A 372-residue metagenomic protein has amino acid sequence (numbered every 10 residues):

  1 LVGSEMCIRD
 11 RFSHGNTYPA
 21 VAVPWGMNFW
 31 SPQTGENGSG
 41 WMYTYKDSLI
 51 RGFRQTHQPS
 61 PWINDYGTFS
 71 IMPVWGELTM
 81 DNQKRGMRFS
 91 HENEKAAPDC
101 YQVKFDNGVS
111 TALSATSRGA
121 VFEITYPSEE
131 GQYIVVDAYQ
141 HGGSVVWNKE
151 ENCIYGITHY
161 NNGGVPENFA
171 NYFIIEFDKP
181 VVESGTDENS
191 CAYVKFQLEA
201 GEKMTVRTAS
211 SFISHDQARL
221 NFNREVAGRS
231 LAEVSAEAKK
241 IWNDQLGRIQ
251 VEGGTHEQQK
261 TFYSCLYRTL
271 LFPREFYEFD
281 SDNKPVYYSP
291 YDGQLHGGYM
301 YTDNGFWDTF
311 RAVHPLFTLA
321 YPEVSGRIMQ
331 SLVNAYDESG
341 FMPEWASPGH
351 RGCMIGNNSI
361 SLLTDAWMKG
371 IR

Functional and structural regions predicted by a protein language model:
S4, I8-S361, W367-R372: Accessory carbohydrate-recognition regions in carbohydrate-active enzymes
